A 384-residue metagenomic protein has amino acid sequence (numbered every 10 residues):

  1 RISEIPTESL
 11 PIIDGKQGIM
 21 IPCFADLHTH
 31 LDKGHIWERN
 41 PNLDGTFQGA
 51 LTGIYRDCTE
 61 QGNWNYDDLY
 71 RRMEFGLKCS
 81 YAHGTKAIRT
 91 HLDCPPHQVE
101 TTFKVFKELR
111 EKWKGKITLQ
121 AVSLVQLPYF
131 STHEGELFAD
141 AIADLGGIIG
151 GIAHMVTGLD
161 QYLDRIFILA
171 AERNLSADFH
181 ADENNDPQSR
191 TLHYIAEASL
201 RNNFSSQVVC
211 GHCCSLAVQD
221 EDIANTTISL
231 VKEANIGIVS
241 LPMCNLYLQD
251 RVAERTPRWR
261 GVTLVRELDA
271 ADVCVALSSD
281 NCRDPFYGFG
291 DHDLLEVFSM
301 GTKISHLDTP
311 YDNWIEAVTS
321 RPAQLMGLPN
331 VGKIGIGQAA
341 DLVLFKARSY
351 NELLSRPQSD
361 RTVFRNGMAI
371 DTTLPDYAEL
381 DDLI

Functional and structural regions predicted by a protein language model:
R1-I21: Histidine-rich, glycine-flanked metal-binding segment
I5, S299, D312-I384: Active-site microenvironment of metallo-dependent hydrolases
Q17, H28, G84, I149 (+8 more regions): Divalent metal-coordination and catalytic microenvironments
G18-N40, N184-N185: Di-metal (Zn2+ and/or Mg2+/Mn2+) metal-binding site signature of metallo-dependent hydrolases with the MBL/beta-CASP
H35-L69, G146, R173, T191-V209 (+4 more regions): Active-site gating loops and adjacent loop-to-helix segments of metal-dependent hydrolytic enzymes
E38-H91, H97-K112, L137-A143: Alpha-helical scaffold segments that flank or form the walls of functional sites
T101-G115, S131-G237, E254-L277: Histidine/acidic residue-rich metal-binding segments in metalloenzymes
S176, E197-V208, Y247-L248, W259-F345: His/Asp/Glu-enriched, well-ordered alpha-helical/loop segment that forms or immediately abuts the divalent-metal
